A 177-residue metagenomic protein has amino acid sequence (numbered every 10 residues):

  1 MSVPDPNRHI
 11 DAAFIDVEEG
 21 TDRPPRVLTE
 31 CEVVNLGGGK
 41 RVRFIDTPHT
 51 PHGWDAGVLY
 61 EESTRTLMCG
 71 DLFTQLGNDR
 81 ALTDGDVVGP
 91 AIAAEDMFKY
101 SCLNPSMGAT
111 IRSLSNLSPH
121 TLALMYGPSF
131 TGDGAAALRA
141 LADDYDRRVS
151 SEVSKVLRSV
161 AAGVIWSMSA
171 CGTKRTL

Functional and structural regions predicted by a protein language model:
M1, P119-H120, T176: Short, surface-exposed connector motifs at secondary-structure boundaries
S2-A56, C102-T110: Metallo-beta-lactamase
V3, N116, M168-A170: Compositionally biased regions
D5, V17-E18, E61, T173-L177: Polar low-complexity intrinsically disordered regions
P6-I15, A56, Y60-S63, S151-G163: Short, surface-exposed, charge-dense and proline/glycine-enriched linear segments
P48-A135, D143-Y145, V153: Metallo-beta-lactamase
G132, A136-R139, D143-L177: C-terminal regulatory/interaction regions
